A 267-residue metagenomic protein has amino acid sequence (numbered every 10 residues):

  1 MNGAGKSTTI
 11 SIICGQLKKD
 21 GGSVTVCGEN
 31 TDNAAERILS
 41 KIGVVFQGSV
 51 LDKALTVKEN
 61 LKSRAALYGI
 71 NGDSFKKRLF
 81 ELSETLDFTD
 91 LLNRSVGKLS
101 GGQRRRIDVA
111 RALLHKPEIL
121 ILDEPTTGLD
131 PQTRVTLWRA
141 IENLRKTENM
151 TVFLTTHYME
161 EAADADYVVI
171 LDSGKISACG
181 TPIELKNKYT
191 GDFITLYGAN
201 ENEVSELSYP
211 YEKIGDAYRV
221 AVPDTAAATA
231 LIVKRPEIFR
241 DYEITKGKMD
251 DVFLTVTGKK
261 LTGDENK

Functional and structural regions predicted by a protein language model:
G22-N30, I38: Conserved ABC transporter NBD signature motif
K62, A66, D73-L91: Conserved ABC ATPase "signature" region
S95-L99: Conserved ABC ATPase signature
K116: Conserved catalytic motifs of ABC-family nucleotide-binding domains
L120-D123: Catalytic Walker B motif of ABC-type/P-loop ATPase nucleotide-binding domains
T190-K260: Short, charged/small-residue-rich alpha-helical element at the C-terminal edge of ABC transporter nucleotide-binding
